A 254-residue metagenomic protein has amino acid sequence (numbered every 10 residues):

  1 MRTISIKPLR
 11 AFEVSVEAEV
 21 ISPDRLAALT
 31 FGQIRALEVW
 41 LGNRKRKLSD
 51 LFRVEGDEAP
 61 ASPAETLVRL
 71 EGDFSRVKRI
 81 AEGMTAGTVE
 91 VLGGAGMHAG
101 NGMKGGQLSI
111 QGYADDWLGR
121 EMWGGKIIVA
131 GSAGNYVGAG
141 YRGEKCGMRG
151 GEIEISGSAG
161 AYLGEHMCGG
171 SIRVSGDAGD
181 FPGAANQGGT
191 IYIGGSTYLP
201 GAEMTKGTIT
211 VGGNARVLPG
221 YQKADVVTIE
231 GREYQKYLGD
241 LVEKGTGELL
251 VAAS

Functional and structural regions predicted by a protein language model:
M1-D73, K78-R79, G83, K126-A130 (+5 more regions): Intrinsically disordered, low-complexity terminal regions
S49, E65-A81, T85-K104, S109-D115 (+3 more regions): Surface-facing alpha-helical segments and adjacent helix-coil boundary elements at the starts of domains
M122: Active-site-adjacent beta->alpha loops and helix N-cap segments on the catalytic face of soluble alpha/beta enzymes
